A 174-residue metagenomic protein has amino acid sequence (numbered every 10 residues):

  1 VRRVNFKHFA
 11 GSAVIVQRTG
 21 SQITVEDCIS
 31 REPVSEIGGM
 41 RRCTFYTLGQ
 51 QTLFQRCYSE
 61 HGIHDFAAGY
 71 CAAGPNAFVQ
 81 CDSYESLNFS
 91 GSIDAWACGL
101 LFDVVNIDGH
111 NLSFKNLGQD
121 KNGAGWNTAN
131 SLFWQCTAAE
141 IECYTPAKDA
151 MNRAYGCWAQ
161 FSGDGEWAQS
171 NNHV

Functional and structural regions predicted by a protein language model:
R2-H8, G20-S35, L48-L87, G91 (+2 more regions): Right-handed parallel beta-helix
V16-R18: Extracellular beta-strand-rich solenoid/capping regions of secreted or surface-exposed proteins that bind or remodel
R41-T44: The substrate-binding groove and active-site-proximal loops of carbohydrate-active enzymes, especially glycoside
V79-C81, D103-V174: Catalytic domains of carbohydrate-active enzymes that cleave complex glycans
